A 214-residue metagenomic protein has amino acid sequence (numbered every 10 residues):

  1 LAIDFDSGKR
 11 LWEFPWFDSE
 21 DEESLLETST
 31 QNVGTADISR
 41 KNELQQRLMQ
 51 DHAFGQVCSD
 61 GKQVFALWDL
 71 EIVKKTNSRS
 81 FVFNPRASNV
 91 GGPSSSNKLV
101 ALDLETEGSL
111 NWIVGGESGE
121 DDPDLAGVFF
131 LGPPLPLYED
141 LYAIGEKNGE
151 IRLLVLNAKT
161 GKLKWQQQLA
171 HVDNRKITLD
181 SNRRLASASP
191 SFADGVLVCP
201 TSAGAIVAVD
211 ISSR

Functional and structural regions predicted by a protein language model:
L1, E27-R40, Q45-L99, P123-L153 (+1 more regions): Repeat-blade elements of multi-bladed beta-propeller folds
D4-D6, E13-W16, E22-T28, D69-L70 (+6 more regions): Short, solvent-exposed loop/turn and secondary-structure capping segments
F5-S7, L104-E107, N157-T160, I211-S213: Short loop/turn segments that connect beta-strands within beta-propeller blades
S7-R10, S59, N111, G116 (+4 more regions): Functionally constrained cores in energy, signaling, and assembly domains
E13-R47, E107-L125, W165-R183: Surface-exposed loop and turn segments in beta-propeller and other repeat-based domains that flank or scaffold
D18-S19, F65, I72, E107 (+6 more regions): Surface-exposed, flexible loop/turn segments at secondary-structure boundaries
Q50-H52, D60, L102-I113, K159: Lipid interaction determinants
